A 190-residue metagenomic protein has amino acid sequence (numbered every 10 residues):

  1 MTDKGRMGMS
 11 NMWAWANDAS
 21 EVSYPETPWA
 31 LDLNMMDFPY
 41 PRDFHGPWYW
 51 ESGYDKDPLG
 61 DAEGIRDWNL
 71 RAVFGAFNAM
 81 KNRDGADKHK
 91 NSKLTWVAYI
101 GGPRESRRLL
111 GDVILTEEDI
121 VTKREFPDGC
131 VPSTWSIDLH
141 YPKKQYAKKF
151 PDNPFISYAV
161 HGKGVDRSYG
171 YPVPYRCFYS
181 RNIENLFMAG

Functional and structural regions predicted by a protein language model:
M1-A189: Flavin (FAD/FMN)-binding glycine-rich loop and adjacent Rossmann-like elements that form
